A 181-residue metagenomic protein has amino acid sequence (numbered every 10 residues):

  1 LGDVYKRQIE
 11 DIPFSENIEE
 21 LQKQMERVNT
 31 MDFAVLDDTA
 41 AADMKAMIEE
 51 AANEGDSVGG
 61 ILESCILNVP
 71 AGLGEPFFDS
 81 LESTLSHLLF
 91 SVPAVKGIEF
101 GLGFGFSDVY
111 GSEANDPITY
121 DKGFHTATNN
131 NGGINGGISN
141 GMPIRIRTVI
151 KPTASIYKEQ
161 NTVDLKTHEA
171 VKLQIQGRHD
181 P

Functional and structural regions predicted by a protein language model:
L1-Y5: Short, small-residue-biased leader/transition segments that mark boundaries at the very start of proteins
R7-E26: Terminal amphipathic helices with adjacent charged low-complexity linkers/tails
K23-I48: A glycine-rich helix N-cap at a beta->alpha junction
A51: Active-site-facing substrate-recognition patch
E54-L173: Glycine-rich anion/phosphate-binding loop at the beta-strand->alpha-helix junction
G177-P181: Short beta-alpha connecting loops at secondary-structure transitions that line or flank enzyme active sites
